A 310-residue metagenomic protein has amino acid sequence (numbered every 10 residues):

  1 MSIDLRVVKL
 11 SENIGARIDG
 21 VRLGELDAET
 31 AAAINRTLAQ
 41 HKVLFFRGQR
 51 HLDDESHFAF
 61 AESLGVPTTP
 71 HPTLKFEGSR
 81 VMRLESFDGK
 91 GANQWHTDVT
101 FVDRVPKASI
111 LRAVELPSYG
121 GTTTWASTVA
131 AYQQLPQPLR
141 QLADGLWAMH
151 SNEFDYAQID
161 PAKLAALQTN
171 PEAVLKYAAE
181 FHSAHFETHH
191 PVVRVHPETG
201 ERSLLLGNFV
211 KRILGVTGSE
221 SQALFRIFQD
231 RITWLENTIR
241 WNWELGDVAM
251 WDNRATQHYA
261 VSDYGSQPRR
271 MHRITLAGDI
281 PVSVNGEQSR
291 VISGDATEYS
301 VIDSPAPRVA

Functional and structural regions predicted by a protein language model:
S2-M250, R254-A310: Fe(II)/2-oxoglutarate oxygenase catalytic core
